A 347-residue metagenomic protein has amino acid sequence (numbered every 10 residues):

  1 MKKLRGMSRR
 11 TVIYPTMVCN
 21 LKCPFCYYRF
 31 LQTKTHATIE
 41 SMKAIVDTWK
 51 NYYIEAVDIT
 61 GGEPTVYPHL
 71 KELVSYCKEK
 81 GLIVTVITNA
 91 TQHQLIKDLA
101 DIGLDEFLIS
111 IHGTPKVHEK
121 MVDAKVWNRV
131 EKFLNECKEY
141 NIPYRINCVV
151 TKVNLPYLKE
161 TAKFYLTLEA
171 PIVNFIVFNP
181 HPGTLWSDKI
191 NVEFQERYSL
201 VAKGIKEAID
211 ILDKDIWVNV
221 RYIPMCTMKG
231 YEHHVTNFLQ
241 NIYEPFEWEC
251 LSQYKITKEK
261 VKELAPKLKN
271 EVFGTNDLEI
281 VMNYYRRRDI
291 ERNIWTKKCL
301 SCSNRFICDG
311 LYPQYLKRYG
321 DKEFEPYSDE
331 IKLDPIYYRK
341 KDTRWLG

Functional and structural regions predicted by a protein language model:
K3-E40: Canonical Radical SAM [4Fe-4S] cluster-binding loop centered on the CxxxCxxC motif and its immediate flanking residues
P15-K22, E63, I294-C299, R305-F306: Cysteine-centered iron-sulfur cluster-binding motifs in ferredoxin-type domains/subunits of redox enzymes
C26, F30-K34, H233, F306-G310 (+1 more regions): Cys/His-rich zinc-coordinating "finger/knuckle" motifs
Y28-H36, K120-V126, K189-Q195: Short glycine-enriched, charge-decorated loop/helix-capping segments at active-site entrances that position
L31, G62, H112, F178 (+1 more regions): Flexible loop residues that form catalytic and substrate-binding hotspots at small-molecule/glycan-binding clefts
I39-D58, Y67-L185: Radical SAM/AdoMet-radical enzyme domain recognition
V126-E131, N135, I142-I280: Radical SAM enzyme [4Fe-4S]-AdoMet core and its adjacent flexible, acidic and glycine-rich loops/tails across
C250-G347: Flexible mid-to-C-terminal extensions adjoining Fe-S/redox cofactors in radical SAM and related proteins
